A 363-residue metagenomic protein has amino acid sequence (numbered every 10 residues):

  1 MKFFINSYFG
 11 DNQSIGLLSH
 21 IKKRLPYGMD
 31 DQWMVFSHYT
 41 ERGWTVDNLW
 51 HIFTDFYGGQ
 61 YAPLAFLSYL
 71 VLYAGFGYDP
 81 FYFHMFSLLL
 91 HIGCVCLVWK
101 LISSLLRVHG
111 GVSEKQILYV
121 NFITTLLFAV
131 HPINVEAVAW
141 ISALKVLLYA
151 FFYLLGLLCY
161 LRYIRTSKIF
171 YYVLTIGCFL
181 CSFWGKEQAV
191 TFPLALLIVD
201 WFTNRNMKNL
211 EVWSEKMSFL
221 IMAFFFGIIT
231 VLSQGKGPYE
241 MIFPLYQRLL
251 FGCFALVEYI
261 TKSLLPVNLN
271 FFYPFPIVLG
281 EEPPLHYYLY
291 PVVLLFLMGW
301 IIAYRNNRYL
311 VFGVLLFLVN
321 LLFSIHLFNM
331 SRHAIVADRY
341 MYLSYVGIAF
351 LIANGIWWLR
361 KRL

Functional and structural regions predicted by a protein language model:
M1-L363: Polytopic membrane enzymes that build or remodel cell-surface glycoconjugates and lipids
